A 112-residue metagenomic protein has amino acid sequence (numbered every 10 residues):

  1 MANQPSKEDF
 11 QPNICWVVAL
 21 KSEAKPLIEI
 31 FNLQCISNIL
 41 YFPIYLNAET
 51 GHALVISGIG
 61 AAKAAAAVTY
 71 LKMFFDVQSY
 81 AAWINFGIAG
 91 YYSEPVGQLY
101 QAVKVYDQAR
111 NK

Functional and structural regions predicted by a protein language model:
A2-K112: Metabolite-binding pocket within alpha/beta catalytic cores that recognizes anionic/polar moieties
